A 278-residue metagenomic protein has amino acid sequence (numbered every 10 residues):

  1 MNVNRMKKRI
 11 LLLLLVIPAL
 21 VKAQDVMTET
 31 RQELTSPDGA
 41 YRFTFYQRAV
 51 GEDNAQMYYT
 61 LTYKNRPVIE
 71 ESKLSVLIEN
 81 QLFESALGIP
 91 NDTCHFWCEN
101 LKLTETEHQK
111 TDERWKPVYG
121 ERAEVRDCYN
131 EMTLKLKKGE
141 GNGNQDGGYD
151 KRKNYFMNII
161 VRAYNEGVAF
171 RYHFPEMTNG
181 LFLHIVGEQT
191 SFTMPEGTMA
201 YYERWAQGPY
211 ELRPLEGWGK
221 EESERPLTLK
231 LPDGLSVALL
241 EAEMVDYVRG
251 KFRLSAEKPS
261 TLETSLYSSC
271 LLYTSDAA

Functional and structural regions predicted by a protein language model:
M1-R5: Short, Lys/Arg-enriched N-terminal segments with co-localized hydrophobic residues within the first ~10-30 amino acids
K7-L13: Sec-dependent signal peptide recognition, specifically the positively charged N-region followed immediately by
L15-A23: Hydrophobic h-region of N-terminal signal peptides that target proteins for export in Gram-negative bacteria
D25-M57, S75-L77, T93, R122 (+1 more regions): Mature N-terminal, pre-catalytic/accessory segment of carbohydrate-active enzymes
Y46-D112: Acidic-aromatic substrate-binding/catalytic surfaces of carbohydrate-active enzymes
Q47-V50, V125-E196: Acidic, contiguous internal or C-terminal segments within carbohydrate-active enzymes that form a structured patch used
P67-H95, E166-Y267: Polysaccharide-binding surfaces and accessory modules of carbohydrate-active proteins
Y273-A278: Conserved small/polar residues in nucleotide/adenosyl-binding loops
